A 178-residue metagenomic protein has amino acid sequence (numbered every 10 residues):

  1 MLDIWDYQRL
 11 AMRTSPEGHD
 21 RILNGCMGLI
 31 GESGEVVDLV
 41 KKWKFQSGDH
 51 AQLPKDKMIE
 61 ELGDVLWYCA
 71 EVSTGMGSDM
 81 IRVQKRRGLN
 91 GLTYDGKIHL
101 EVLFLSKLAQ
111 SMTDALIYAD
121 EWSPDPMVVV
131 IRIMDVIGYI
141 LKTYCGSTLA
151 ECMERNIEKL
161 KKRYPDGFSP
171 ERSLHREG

Functional and structural regions predicted by a protein language model:
M1-G178: Flexible "arm" and connector segments at domain edges
